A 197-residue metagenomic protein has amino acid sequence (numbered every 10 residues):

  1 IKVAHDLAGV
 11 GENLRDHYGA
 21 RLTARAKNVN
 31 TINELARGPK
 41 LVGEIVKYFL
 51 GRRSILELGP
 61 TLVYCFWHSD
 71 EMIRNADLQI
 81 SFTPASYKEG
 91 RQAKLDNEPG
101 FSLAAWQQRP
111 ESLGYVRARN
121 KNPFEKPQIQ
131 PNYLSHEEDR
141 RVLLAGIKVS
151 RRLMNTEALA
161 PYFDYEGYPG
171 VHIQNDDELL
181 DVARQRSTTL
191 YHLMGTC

Functional and structural regions predicted by a protein language model:
I1-I45, I55: Glycine-rich loop(s) and the adjacent beta-strand/alpha-helix scaffold that form part
K27-N30, E44-C197: FAD-dependent oxidoreductase catalytic-site/capping-region signature
